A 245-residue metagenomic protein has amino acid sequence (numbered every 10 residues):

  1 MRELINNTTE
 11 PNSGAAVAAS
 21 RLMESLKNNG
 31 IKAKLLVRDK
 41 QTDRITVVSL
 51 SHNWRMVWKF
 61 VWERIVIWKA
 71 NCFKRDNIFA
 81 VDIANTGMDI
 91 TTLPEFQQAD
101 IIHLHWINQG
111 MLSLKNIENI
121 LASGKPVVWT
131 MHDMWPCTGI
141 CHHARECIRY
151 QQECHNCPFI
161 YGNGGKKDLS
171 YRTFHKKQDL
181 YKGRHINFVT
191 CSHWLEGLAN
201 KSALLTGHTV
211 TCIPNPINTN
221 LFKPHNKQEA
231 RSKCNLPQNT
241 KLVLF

Functional and structural regions predicted by a protein language model:
M1-S51, Q97, A122-S123: N-terminal subdomain of nucleotide-sugar transferases
T46-M88, Y161-L169: A short, charged, and often flexible helix/loop element on the N-terminal side of the glycosyltransferase catalytic
T91-L112, K125-H132: Short N-terminal targeting/anchoring amphipathic segment
W106-M111, M131-H142, P158-K166, E196: A short, histidine- and acid-enriched strand-loop-helix "catalytic/donor-clamping" loop that lines the nucleotide-sugar
A122, W135, C147-V189, A203-C212: Membrane-proximal helix-turn-helix segments that form the acceptor-binding/catalytic region of lipid-linked
F174-K177, K223-L236: A short helix/loop element that forms part of the nucleotide-sugar donor recognition site in Leloir-type
W194, P216: Carbohydrate-associated surface elements
P237-F245: Conserved donor-binding/catalytic core segment of Leloir-type glycosyltransferases
